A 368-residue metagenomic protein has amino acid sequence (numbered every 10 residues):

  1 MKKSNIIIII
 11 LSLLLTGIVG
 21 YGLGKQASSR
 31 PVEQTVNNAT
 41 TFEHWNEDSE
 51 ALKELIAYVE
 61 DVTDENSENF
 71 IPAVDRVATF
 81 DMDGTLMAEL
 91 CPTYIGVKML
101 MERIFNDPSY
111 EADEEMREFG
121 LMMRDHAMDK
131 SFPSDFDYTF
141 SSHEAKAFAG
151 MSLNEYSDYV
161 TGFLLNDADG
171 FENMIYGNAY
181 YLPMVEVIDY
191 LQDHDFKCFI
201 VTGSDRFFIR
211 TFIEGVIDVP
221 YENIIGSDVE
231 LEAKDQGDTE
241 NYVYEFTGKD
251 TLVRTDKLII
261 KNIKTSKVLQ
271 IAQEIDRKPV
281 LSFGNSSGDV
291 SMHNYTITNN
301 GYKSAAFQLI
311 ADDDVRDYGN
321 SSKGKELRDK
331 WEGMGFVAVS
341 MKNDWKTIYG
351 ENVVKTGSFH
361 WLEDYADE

Functional and structural regions predicted by a protein language model:
N5-M82, L90-C91, V97, I104-Y110: Non-catalytic pre-domain segments flanking phosphatase-related domains
A27-W45, E60, E68, D158-E368: C-terminal cap/substrate-recognition subdomain and adjoining C-terminal extension of metal-dependent phosphatase-like
D48-K53, E68, T93, Y110-R124 (+4 more regions): Short, structured coil/loop segments at alpha-helix boundaries
S49, G150, T265: Electropositive phosphate-/nucleotide-binding environments in soluble metabolic enzymes
D81-D83, N106-Y110, M123, E214-G215 (+2 more regions): Short amphipathic alpha-helical patches
C91-P92, V97-G177: A metal-dependent, Asp-based hydrolase signature
